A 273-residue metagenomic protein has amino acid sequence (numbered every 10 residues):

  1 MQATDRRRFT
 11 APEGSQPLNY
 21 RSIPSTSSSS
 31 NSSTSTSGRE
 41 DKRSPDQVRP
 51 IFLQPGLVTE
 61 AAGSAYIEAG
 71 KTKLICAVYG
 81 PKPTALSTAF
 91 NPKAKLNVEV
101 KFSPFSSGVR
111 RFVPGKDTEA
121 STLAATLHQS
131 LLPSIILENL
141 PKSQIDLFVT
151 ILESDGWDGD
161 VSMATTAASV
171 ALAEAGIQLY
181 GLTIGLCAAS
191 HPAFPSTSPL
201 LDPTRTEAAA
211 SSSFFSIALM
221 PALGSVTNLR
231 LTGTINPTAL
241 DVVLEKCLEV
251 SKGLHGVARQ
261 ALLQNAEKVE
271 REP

Functional and structural regions predicted by a protein language model:
M1-P273: Polyanion-binding surfaces on beta-sheet-dominated domains and ring/shell assemblies
